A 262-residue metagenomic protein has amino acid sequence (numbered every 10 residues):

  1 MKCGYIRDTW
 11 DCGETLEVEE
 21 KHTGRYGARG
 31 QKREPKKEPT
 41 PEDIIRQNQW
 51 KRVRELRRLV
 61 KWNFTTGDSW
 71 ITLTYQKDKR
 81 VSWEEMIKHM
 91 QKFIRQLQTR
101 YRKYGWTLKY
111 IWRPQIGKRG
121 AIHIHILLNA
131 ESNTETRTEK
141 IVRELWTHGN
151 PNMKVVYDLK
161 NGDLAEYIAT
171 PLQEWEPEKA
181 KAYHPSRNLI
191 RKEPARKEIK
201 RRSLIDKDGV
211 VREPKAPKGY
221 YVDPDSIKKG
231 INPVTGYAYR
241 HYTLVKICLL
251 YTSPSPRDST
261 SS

Functional and structural regions predicted by a protein language model:
M1-G120, A130-S253: Right-hand nucleic-acid polymerase module
Y251-S262: Single conserved hydrophobic/aromatic residue that forms the stacking wall/gate of nucleotide- or nucleobase-binding
